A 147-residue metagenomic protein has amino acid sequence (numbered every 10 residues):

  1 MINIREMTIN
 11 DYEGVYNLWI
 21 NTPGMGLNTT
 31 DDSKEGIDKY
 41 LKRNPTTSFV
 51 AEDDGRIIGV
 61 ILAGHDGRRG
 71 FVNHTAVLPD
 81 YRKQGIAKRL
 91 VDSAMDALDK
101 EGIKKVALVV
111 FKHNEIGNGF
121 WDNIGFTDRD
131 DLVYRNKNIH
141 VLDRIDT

Functional and structural regions predicted by a protein language model:
I2-V15: A short beta-loop-alpha structural element at the N-terminal edge of CoA-dependent acyl/N-acetyltransferase catalytic
D38-V50, F71: A short helix-loop-beta-strand connector motif used in the catalytic cores of GNAT acetyltransferases and, in some
V50, R56-G64, F71-A76: Conserved beta-strand in the GNAT
G64-N73, R82, D128-L132: A conserved beta-turn-beta hairpin within the catalytic core of GNAT-like acetyltransferases that forms part
V77, K83-D96, N123: Conserved acetyl-CoA-binding loop-helix of GNAT-fold acetyltransferases
L98-V110: Conserved GNAT acetyl-CoA-binding A-motif
L108-G117, N136: Conserved beta-strand-loop-alpha-helix junction that forms the acyl-donor binding cleft
N123-T127, V133-T147: Terminal substrate-recognition subdomain of acyl/acetyltransferases
